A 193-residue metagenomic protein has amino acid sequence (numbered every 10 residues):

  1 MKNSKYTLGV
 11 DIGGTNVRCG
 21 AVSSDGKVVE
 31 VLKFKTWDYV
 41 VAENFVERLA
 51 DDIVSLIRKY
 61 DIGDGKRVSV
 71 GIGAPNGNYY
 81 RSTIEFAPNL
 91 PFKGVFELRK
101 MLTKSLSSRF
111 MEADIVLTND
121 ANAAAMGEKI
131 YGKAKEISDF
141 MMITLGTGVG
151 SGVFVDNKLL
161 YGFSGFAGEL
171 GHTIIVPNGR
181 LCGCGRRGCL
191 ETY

Functional and structural regions predicted by a protein language model:
K2-Y6, G20-S23, E30-K33, V40-E43 (+2 more regions): Glycine/GP-enriched mid-protein hinge/lid loop-to-helix segment characteristic of carbohydrate kinases
D11, S69-P75, T118, M142-G148 (+1 more regions): Short beta-strand segments
T15: Conserved Rossmann-like nucleotide-cofactor binding loop
V22-G26, L102-S105: A short, Lys/Arg-enriched amphipathic alpha-helix followed by its capping loop at the start of a domain
K27-E30, D114-V116: Conserved beta-strand segments of alpha/beta enzyme cores
A42-A50, V54, R58, I62-V70 (+1 more regions): Glycine-rich phosphate-binding loop and adjoining helix at the ATP-binding site of ATP-dependent phosphoryl-transfer
